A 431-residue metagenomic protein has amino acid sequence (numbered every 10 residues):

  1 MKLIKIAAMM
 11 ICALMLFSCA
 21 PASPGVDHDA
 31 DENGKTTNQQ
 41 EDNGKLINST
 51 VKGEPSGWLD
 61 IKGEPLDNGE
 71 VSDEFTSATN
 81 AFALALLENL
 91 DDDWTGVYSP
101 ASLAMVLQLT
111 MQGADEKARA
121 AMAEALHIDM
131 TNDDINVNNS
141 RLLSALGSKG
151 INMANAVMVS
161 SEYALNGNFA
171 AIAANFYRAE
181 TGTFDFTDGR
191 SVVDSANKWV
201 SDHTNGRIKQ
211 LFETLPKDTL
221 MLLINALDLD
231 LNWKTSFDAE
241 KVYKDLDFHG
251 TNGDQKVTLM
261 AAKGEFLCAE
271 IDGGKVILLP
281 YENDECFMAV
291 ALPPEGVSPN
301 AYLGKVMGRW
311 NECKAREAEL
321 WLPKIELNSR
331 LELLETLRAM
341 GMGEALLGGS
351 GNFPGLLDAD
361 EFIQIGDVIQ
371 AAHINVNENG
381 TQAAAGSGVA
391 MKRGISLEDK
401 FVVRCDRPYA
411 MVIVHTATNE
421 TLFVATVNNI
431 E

Functional and structural regions predicted by a protein language model:
K2, I6-C12, C19-F186: Detector for small/aliphatic-rich hydrophobic stretches
L16-F17, L327: Hydrophobic alpha-helical segments of integral membrane proteins
E41-N48, D93-W94, D133-P294, C313-L397: Non-catalytic, conformational "gating/processing" segments within enzyme and secreted inhibitor domains
E116-M122, V297-N300, S329-L331, A384 (+1 more regions): Extracytoplasmic/secreted cell-surface and envelope-processing proteins
R119-M122, N168-A170, K234-A239, N300-A301 (+1 more regions): Short, solvent-exposed loop/turn and secondary-structure capping segments
L223, K275-A291, E398-E431: Extended hydrophobic
P293-K314: Internal alpha/beta scaffold segment
G304-M307, A390-M391, N428: Short, solvent-exposed amphipathic alpha-helical segments in soluble enzyme and RNA/protein-processing domains
